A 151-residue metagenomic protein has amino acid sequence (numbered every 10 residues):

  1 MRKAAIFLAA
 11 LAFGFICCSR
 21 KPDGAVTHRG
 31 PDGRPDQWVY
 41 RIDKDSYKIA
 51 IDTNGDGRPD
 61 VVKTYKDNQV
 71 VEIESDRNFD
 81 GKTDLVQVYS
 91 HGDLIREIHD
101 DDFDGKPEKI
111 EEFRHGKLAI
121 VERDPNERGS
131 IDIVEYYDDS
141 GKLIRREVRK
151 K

Functional and structural regions predicted by a protein language model:
M1-R2: N-terminal secretory signal peptides that target proteins for export/translocation
A5-F13: Sec-dependent N-terminal signal peptides
F15-C17: C-terminal motif of bacterial Sec signal peptides marking the signal peptidase cleavage site
G24-Q69: Post-signal-peptide N-terminal segment of Sec-exported extracytoplasmic proteins
A25-R29, Y47-T53, V71-R77, E97-D101 (+2 more regions): Calcium-binding motifs, dominated by EF-hand helix-loop-helix domains
D32-P35, G55-R58, F79-K82, F103-P107 (+1 more regions): Acidic, glycine-anchored loop motifs typical of Ca2+
R41, Y65, S75-N78, Q87-S90 (+4 more regions): Conserved anchor residues at repeat-unit boundaries in beta-strand-based tandem repeats, strongest for the MORN repeat
D43-S46, D67-V71, H91-I95, H115-A119 (+1 more regions): A short glycine-rich beta-turn/N-cap micro-motif
